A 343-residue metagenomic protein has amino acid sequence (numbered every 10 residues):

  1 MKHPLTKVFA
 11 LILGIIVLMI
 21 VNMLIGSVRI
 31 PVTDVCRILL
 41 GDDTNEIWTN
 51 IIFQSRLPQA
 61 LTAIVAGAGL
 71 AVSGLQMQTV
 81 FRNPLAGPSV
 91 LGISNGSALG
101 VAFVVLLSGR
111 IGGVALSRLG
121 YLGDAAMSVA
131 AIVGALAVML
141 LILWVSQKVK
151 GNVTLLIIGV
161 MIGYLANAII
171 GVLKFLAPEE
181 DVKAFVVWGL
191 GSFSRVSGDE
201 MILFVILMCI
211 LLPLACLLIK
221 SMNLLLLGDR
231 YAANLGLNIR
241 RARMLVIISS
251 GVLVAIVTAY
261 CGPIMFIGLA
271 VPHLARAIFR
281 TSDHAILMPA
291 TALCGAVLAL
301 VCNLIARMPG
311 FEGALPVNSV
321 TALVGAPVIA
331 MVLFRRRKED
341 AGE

Functional and structural regions predicted by a protein language model:
M1-E343: Alpha-helical transmembrane segments in inner-membrane proteins
